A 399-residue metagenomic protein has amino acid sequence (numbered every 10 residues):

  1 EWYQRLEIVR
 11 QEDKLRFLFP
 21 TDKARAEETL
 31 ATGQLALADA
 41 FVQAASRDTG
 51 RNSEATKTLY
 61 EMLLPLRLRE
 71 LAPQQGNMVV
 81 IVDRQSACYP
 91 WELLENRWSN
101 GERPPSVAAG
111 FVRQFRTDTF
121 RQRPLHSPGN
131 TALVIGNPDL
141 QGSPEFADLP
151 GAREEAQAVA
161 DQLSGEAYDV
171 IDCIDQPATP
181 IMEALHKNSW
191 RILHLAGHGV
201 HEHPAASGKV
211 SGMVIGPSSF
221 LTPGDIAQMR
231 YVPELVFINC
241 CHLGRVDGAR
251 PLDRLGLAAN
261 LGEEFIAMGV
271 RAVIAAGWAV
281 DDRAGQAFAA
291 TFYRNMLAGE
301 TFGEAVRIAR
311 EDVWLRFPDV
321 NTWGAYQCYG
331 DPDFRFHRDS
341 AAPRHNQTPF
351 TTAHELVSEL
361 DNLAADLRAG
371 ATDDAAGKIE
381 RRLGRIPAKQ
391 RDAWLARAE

Functional and structural regions predicted by a protein language model:
E1-A196, E202-S207, P349-T372, A376 (+2 more regions): Domain-scale, conserved, charged regions that form catalytic cores and adjacent regulatory/interaction surfaces
A55, L59, Q85, E155 (+8 more regions): General structural feature for long, well-ordered alpha-helical segments within catalytic domains of soluble enzymes
V107-N130, P138-D139, T179, R191-T301: Catalytic cores of nucleophile-dependent amide-cleaving enzymes
A109-R121, L125-H126, V210-S211, I215-V232 (+2 more regions): Caspase-like cysteine protease fold
A160, M182, H186, G262 (+3 more regions): Short, well-ordered alpha-helical packing segments
Y168-D172, A275, F302-R307: Acidic/polar loop patches that form or flank catalytic/metal-binding clefts of enzymes that bind anionic ligands
L383-L395: Flexible helix-coil transition and linker loops at the boundaries of alpha-helical arrays
